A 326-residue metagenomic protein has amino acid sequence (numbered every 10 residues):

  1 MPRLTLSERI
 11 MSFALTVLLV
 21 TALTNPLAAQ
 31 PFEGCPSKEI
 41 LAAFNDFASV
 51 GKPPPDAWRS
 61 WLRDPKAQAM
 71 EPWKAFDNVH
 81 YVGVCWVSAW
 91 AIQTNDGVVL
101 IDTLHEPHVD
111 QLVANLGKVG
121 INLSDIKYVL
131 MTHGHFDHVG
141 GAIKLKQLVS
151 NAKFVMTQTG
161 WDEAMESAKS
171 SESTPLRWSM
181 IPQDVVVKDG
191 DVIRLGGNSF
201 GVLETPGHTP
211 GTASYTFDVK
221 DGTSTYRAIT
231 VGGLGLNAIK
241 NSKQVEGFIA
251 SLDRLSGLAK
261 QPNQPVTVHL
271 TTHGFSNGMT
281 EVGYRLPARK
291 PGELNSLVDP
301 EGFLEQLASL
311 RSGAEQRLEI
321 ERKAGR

Functional and structural regions predicted by a protein language model:
P2-L15: Bacterial N-terminal signal peptides that target proteins for export
S12-N25: Bacterial N-terminal signal peptides
Q30-D64, G222, G233-R326: Accessory terminal helices/loops
C35, L41, V79, P107-D110 (+3 more regions): Active-site HxH/HxHxD metal-binding segment of metal-dependent hydrolases
R59, Q68-A69, K74-D77, L123-D125 (+5 more regions): Metallo-beta-lactamase
P65-V119, S214-A238: Conserved beta-strand hairpin/beta-sheet module of binuclear metal-dependent hydrolase folds, prominently
I101-T103, K127-H135, F154-T157, E204-G207 (+3 more regions): Active-site neighborhood of phospho(di)ester-bond hydrolases with catalytic His/Asp-centered motifs
H108, G134-G140, D162-A164, P210-A213 (+2 more regions): Active-site environment of divalent metal-dependent phosphoester hydrolases
